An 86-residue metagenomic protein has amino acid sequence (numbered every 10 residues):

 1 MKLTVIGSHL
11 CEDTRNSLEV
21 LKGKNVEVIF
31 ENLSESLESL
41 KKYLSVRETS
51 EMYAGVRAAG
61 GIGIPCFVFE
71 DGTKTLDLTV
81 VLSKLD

Functional and structural regions predicted by a protein language model:
M1-L33: Local sequence-structure signature of Cys/Sec-based thiol-disulfide redox active-site neighborhoods
C11-E12, L37, T75: Loop/helix-junction capping segments adjacent to catalytic residues or to phosphate/diphosphate-binding pockets
S17, S39-K42, D77, V81: Amphipathic alpha-helical interface surfaces
E27-T49: Thiol-based oxidoreductase modules, predominantly thioredoxin-like and allied folds used for disulfide exchange
T49-G55: A polyampholytic, Gly/Pro-enriched intrinsically disordered region
G55-G63: Thiol/disulfide oxidoreductase modules built on the thioredoxin-like
G63-K74: A short, hydrophobic beta-strand/beta-hairpin element that forms part of a small beta-sheet core
G72-D86: C-terminal cap of thioredoxin/glutaredoxin-like
